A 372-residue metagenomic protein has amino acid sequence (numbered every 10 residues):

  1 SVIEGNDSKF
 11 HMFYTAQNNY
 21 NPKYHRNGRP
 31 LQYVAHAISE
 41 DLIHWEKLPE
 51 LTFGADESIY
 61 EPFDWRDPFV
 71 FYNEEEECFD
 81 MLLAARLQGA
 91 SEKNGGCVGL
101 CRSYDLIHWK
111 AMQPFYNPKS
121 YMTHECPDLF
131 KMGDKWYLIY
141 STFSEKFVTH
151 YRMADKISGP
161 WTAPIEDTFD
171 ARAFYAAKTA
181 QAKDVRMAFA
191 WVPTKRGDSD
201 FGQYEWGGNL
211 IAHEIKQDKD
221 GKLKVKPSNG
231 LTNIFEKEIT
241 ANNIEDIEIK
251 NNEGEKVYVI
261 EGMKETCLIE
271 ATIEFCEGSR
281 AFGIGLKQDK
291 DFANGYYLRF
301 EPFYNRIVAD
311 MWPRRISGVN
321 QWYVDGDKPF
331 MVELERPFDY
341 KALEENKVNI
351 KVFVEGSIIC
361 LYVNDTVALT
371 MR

Functional and structural regions predicted by a protein language model:
S1-D67, Y72-C126, K131-A171, V192-E245 (+3 more regions): Beta-rich carbohydrate-recognition and catalytic domains
V70, A176-K178: Short, surface-exposed beta-strand/loop micro-motifs that present aromatic residues
K156, A163, R172, Q181-F189 (+1 more regions): Beta-rich accessory regions
